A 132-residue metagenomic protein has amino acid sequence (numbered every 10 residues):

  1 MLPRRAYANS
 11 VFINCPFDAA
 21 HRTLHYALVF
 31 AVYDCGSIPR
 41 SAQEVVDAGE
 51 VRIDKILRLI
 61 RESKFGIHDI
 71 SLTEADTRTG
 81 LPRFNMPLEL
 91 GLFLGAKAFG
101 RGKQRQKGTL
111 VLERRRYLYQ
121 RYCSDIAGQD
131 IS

Functional and structural regions predicted by a protein language model:
M1-F65: Conserved N-terminal substructure of TIR/SEFIR domains
R4-A8, F30-D34, T73-T79, K97-G100: Generic detector of short, locally flexible boundary/turn motifs and exposed helical patches
A27-V29, K55, L72, D76 (+2 more regions): Generic preference for flexible, low-structure residues
E44-L90, F99: TIR-domain catalytic/interaction hotspot
T77-S132: Cross-kingdom TIR/SEFIR domain
